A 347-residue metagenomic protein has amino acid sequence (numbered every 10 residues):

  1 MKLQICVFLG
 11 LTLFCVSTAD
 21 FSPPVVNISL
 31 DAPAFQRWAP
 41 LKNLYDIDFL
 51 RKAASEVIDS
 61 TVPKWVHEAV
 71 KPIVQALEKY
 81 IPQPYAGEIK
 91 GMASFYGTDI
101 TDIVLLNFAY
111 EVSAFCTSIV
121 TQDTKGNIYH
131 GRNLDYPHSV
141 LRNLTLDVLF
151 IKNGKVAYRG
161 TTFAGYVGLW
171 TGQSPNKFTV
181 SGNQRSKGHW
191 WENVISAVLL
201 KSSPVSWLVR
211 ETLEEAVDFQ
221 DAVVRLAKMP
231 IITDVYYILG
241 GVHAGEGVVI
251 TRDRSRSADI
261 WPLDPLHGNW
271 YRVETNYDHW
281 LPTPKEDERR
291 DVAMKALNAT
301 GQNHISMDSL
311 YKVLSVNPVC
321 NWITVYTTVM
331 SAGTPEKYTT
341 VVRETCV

Functional and structural regions predicted by a protein language model:
M1-Q4: Positively charged n-region of N-terminal signal peptides that target proteins for export
C6-F8, F14-F115, L213-V347: C-terminus-biased signal that marks the final domain/tail of proteins
H67, K71, A93, F163 (+3 more regions): Homeobox/homeodomain signature
L105-L200, W207: Internal mixed beta-strand/loop scaffold within catalytic domains of large alpha/beta enzymes
G172-S174, F178, S203, V209-V223: Cysteine-dependent hydrolase recognition
